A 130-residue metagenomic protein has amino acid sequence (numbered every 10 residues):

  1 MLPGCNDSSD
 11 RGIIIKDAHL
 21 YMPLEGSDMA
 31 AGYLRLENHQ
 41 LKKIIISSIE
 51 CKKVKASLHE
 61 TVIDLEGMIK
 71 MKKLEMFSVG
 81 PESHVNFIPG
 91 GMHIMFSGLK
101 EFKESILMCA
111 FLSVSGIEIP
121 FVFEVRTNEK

Functional and structural regions predicted by a protein language model:
L2-G4: C-terminal motif of bacterial Sec signal peptides marking the signal peptidase cleavage site
N6-S8: Bacterial signal peptide processing site
D10-K130: Compact, glycine-rich, soluble single-domain proteins
